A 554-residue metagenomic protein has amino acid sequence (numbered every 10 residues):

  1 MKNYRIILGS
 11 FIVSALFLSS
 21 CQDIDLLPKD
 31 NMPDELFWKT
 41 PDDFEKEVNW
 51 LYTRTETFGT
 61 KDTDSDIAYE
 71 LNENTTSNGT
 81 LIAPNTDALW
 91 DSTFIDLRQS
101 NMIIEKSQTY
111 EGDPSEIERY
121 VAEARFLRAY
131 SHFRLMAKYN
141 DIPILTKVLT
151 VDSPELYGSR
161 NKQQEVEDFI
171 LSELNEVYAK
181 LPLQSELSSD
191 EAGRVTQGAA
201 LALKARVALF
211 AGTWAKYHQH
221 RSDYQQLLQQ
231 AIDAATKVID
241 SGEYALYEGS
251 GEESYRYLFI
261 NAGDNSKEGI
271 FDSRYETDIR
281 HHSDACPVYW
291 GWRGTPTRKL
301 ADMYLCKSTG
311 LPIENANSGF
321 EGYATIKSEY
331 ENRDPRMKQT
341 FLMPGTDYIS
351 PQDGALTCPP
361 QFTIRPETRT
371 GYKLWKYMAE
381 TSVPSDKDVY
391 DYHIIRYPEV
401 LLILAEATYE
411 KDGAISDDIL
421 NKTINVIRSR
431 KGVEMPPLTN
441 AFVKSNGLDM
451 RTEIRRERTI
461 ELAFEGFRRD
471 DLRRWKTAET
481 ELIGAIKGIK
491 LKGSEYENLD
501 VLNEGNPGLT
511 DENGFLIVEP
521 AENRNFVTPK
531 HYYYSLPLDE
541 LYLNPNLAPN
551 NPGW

Functional and structural regions predicted by a protein language model:
M1-S19: Sec-dependent bacterial lipoprotein signal peptides
C21, T93-D96, F169-L171, Y255-G310 (+4 more regions): Long, intrinsically disordered, low-complexity segments
Q22-T75, E167, N175-A179, R194-T363 (+2 more regions): An aromatic- and glycine-enriched ligand-binding surface/loop that stacks and positions planar moieties
P33-N49, T55-T57, E73-N140, P154-D168 (+5 more regions): Conserved, well-structured interaction surfaces
M136-K138, P143, F210-Q219, E410-G413: Short coil/turn linking the two alpha-helices of tandem helical-hairpin repeats
Y330-I427: C-terminal substrate/ligand-recognition segments
